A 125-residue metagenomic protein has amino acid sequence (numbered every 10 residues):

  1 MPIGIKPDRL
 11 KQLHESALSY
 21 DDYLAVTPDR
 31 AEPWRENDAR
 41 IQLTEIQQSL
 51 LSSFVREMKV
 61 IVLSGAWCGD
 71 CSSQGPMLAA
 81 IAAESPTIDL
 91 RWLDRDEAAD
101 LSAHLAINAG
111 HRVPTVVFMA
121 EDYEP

Functional and structural regions predicted by a protein language model:
M1-K59, A79-D89, R95, S102-R112 (+1 more regions): Non-globular targeting/processing and membrane-anchoring segments
K59-G65: Short glycine-rich or small-residue beta-strand-to-loop segments that form or flank ligand, phosphate, metal/Fe-S
G65, L93-E97: An acidic- and aromatic-residue-enriched active-site/binding cleft used to recognize and process polar
A66-S73: Conserved redox-active cysteine motifs that mediate thiol-disulfide chemistry, especially di-cysteine Cys-X(1-2)-Cys
D70, D100-L101: Short acidic/glycine-rich loop or secondary-structure boundary segments that cap or lie
V117-A120: Beta-strand-dominated extracellular/periplasmic modules and repeats in secreted or surface-exposed proteins
